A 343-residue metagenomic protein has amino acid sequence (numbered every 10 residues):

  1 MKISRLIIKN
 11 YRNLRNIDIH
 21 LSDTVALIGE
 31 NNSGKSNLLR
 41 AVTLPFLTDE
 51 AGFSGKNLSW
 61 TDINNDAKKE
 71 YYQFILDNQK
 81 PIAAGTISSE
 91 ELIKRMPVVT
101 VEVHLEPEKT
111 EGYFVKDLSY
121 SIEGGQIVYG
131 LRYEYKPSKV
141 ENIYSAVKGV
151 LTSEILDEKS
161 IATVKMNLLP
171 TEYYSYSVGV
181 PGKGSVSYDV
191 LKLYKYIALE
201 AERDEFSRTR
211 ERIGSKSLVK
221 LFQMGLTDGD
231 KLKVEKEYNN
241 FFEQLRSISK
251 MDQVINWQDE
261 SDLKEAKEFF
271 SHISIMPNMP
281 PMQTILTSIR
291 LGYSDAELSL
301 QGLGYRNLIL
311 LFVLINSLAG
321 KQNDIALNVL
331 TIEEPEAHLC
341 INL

Functional and structural regions predicted by a protein language model:
M1-D23, V42-I93: Extreme N-terminal "head/tail" segments of very large remodeling/mechanoenzyme assemblies
M1-L47, L286, G292-L343: Switch/communication elements of ASCE P-loop NTPase nucleotide-binding domains
I3, N16, V98-E102, V128-G130 (+4 more regions): Broad gene-expression machinery/nucleic-acid interaction feature
L6, V101, Y174-Y176, I289-G292: Short polybasic amphipathic segments
R12-L14, G184, P277-N278: A generic local structural motif
N13, I93-P97, E123-G125, K267-F269 (+1 more regions): Solvent-exposed loop and beta-edge segments used for protein-protein assembly and interaction
W60-E235: Glycine-rich phosphate-binding loops of NTPases
E205-I332: Extended helical coiled-coil dimerization/tether regions that scaffold and oligomerize large DNA-maintenance assemblies
